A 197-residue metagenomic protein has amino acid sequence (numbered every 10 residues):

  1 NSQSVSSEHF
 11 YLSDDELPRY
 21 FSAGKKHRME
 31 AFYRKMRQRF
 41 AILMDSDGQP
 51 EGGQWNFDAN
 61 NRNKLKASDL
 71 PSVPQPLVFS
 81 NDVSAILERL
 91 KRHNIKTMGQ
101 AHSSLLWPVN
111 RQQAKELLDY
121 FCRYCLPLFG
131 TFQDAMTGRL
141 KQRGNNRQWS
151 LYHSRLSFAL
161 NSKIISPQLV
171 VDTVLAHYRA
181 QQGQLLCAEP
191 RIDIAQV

Functional and structural regions predicted by a protein language model:
N1-W107: Beta-rich, aromatic/charged-enriched effector core domains that present basic-aromatic interfaces for binding
Q113: Conserved functional hotspot residues or short segments at active or partner-binding sites across diverse domains
E116-V197: Gly/Thr-rich phosphate-binding loop signature of adenosyl cofactor/nucleotide-binding cores
